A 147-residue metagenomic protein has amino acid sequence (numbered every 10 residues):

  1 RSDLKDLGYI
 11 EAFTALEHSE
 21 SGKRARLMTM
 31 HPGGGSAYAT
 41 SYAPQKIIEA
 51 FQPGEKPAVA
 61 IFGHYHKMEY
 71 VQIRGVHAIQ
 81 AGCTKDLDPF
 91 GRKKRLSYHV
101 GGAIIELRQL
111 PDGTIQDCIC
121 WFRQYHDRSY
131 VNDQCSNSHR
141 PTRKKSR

Functional and structural regions predicted by a protein language model:
R1-D6: Active-site neighborhood of divalent metal-dependent phosphoester bond hydrolases
G8-I10, H99: Residues that act as N-cap/strand-start positions at coil-to-secondary-structure junctions
I10-G22, V71-I73: Short acidic-hydrophobic surface loop/beta-edge motif
R24-M28, G33-C118: Conserved beta-sheet core of the metallophosphoesterase superfamily
Q109-R147: A short C-terminal boundary segment appended to hydrolase-like catalytic domains
